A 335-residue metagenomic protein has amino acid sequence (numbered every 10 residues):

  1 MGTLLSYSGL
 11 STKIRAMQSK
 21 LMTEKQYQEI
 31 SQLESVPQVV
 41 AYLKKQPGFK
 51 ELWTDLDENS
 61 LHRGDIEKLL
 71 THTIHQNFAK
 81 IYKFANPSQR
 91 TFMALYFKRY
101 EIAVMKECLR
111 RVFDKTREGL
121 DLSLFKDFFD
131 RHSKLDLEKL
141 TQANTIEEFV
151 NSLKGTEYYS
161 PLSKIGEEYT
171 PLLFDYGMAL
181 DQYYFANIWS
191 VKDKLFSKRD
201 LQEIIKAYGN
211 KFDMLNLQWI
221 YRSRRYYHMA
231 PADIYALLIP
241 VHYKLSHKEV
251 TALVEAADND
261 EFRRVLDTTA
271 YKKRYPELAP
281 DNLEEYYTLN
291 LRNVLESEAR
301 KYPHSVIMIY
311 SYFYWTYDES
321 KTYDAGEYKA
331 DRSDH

Functional and structural regions predicted by a protein language model:
M1-H335: N-terminal domain-start signal
